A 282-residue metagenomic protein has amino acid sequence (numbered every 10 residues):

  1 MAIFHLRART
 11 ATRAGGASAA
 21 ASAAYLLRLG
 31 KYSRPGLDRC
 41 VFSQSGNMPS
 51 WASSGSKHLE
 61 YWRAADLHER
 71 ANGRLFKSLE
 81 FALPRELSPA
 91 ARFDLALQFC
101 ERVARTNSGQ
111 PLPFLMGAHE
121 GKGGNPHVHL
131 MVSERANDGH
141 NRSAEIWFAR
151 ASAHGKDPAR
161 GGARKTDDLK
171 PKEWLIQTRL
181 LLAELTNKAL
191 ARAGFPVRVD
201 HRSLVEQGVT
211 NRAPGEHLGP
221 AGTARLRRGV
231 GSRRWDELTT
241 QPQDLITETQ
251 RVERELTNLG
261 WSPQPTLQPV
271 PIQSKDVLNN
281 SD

Functional and structural regions predicted by a protein language model:
M1-D282: N-terminal nicking endonuclease/strand-transfer module with a His-rich metal-binding environment and a catalytic Tyr
